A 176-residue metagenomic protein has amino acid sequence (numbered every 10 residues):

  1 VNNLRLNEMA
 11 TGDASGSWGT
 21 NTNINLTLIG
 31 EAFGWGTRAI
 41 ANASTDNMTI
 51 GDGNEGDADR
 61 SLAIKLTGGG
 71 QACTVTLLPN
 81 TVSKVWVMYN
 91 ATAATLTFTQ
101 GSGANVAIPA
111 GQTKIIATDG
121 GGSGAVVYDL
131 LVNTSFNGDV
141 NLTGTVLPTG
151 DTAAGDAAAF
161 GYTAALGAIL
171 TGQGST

Functional and structural regions predicted by a protein language model:
V1-L96, D139-T149, A153: Exposed extracellular interaction/assembly regions and N-terminal maturation sites
N7, T92-G103, P148, Y162-T176: Right-handed beta-helix
L26-T37, A94-S102, A117-N133, S175-T176: Short, surface-exposed terminal/edge motifs of secreted or surface/virion proteins that either
K84-W86, K114, A168: Residue-level detector of short, conserved catalytic/binding motifs and their immediate flanks
P109-T113: Tight coil/turn sites that cap or link beta-strands
G122, L131-A153, Y162, A168-L170 (+1 more regions): Low-complexity, small-hydrophobic/phenylalanine-enriched stretches that adopt extended beta/coil conformations used
A157-A158: Charged, low-complexity intrinsically disordered boundary/linker segments
